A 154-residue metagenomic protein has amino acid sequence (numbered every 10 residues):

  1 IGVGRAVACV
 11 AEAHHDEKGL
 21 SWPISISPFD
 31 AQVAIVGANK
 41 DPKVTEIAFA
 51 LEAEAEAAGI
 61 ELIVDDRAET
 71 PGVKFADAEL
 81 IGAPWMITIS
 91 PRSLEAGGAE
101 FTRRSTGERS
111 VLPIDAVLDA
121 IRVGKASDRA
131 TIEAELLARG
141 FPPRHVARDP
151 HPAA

Functional and structural regions predicted by a protein language model:
I1-A154: NTP/phosphate- and nucleic-acid-binding module
